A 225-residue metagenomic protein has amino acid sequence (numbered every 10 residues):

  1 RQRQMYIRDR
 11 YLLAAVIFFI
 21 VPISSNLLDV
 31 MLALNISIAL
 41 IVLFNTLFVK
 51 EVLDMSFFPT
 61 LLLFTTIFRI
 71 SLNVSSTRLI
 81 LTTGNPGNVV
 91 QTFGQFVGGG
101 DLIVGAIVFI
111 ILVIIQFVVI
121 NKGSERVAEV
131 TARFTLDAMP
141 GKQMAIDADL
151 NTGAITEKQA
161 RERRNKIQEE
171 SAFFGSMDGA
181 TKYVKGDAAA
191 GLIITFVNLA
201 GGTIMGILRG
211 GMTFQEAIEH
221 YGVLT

Functional and structural regions predicted by a protein language model:
Q2-I7: Short, small-residue-biased leader/transition segments that mark boundaries at the very start of proteins
R8, L27-A39: Structural signature of hydrophobic alpha-helical transmembrane segments
L13-A15, L34-L47: Central hydrophobic cores of alpha-helical transmembrane segments in multi-pass inner-membrane proteins across all
F18-D29, F48-L53: Short, hydrophobic transmembrane alpha-helix segments
L27-V30, V74, R78, K122-F134 (+2 more regions): Membrane-spanning helices that line or support transport/gating and their immediate boundary helices in channels
D54, L72-Q91, E125-R126: Transmembrane alpha-helix boundary signature
L79-L102, I204-T225: Membrane-interfacial helix-loop-helix connectors in multipass membrane proteins
E170-N198, G222: Transmembrane alpha-helical segments and their cytosolic interface motifs in multi-pass membrane proteins
